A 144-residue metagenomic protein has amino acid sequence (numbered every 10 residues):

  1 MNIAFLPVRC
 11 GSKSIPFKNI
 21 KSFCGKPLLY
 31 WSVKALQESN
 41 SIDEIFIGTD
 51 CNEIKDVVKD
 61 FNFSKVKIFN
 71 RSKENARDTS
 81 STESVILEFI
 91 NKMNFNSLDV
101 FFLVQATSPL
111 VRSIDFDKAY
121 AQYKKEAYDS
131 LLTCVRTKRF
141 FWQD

Functional and structural regions predicted by a protein language model:
M1, D43-I45, D99, D129: Residues at the starts of beta-strands that form the adenosine-phosphate
M1-P16: N-terminal nucleotide-binding beta1-loop-alpha1 segment
I15-E38: Short, well-formed alpha-helical segments that are part of the catalytic scaffolds of diverse glycosyltransferases
W31-S97: Conserved N-terminal catalytic core of the sugar/cofactor nucleotidyltransferase
K73, A106-S108: Short acidic donor-binding/metal-coordinating loop in glycosyltransferase active sites
D78-V85, V100, S108-D144: Conserved core of the sugar-phosphate nucleotidyltransferase
